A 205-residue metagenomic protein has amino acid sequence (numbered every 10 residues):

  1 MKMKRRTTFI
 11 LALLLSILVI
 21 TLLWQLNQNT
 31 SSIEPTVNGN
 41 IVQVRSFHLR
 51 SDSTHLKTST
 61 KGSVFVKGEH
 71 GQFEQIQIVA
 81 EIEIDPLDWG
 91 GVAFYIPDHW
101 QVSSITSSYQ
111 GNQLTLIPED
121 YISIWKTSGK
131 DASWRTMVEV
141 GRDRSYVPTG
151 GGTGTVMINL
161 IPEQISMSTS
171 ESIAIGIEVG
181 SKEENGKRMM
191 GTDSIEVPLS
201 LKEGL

Functional and structural regions predicted by a protein language model:
M1-L15: N-terminal Sec-pathway targeting helices
S16-L26: Hydrophobic alpha-helical membrane-insertion segments, chiefly the h-region of N-terminal signal peptides
Q25, S31-H55, M167, E178-L205: Extracellular/luminal low-complexity Ser/Thr/Pro-rich, glycosylation-prone repeat/linker regions
K67-D88: Short beta-strand elements of extracellular/lumenal beta-sandwich folds
V79-E83, A93, I161: Short edge beta-strand/loop segments characteristic of extracellular beta-sandwich folds
L87-H99: Surface-exposed beta-strand/loop patches in extracellular or lumenal glycoproteins
H99-V140: A surface/secretory-pathway sequence property marking extracellular, secreted, or lumenal proteins enriched
S133-S172, G180-E184: Low-complexity, intrinsically disordered segments enriched in Ser/Thr together with acidic residues
